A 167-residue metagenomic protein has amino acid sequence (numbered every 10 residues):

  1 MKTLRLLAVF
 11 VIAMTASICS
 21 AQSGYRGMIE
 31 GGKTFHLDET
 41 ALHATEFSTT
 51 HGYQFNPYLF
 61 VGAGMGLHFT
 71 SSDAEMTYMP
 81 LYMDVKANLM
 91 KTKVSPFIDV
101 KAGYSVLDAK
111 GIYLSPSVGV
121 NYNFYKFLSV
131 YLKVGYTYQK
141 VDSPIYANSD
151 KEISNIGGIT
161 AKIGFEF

Functional and structural regions predicted by a protein language model:
M1-G24: Cleavable N-terminal export/targeting peptides
I12, K162-I163: Short, low-complexity polar/charged micro-motifs in intrinsically disordered terminal tails
A21-F35: Transmembrane beta-strand segments of Gram-negative outer membrane beta-barrel proteins
G31-L37, A41, T45, T49-V134 (+2 more regions): Gram-negative (and chloroplast) outer-membrane scaffold detector with strong preference for beta-barrel transmembrane
A74-E75, P144-Y146: Outer-membrane beta-barrel and related beta-rich outer-membrane complex signature in Gram-negative bacteria
K140-D142: Amphipathic C-terminal alpha-helical segment
A147-S154: Flexible, surface-exposed loop regions and adjacent strand-edge segments of Gram-negative outer-membrane beta-barrel
S154-G158, K162: Short, charged alpha-helical segments
